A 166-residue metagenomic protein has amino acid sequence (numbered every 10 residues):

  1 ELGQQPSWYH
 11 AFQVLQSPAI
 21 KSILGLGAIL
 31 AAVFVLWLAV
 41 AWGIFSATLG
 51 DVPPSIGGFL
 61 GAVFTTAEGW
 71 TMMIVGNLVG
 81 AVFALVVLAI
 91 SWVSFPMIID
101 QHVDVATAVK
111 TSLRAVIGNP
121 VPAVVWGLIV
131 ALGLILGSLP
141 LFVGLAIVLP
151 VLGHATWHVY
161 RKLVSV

Functional and structural regions predicted by a protein language model:
E1-V166: Hydrophobic alpha-helical membrane segments
